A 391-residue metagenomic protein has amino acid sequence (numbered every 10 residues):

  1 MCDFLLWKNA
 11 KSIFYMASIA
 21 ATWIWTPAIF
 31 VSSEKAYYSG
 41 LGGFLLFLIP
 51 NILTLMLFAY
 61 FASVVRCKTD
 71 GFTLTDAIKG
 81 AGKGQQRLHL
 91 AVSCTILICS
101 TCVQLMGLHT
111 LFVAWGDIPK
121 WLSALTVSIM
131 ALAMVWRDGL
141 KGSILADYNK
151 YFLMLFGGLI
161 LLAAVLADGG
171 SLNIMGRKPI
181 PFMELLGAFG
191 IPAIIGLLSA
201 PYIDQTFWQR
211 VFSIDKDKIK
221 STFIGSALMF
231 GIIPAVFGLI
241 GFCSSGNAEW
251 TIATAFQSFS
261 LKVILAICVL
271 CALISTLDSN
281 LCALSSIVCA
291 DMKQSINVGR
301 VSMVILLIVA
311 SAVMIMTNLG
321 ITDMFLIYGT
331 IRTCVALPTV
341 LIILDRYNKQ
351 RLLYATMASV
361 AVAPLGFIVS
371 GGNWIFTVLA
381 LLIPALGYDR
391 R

Functional and structural regions predicted by a protein language model:
L5-D70, I195, F207, F212-G246 (+1 more regions): Membrane-interface helix-loop-helix modules in multi-pass membrane proteins
K11-A20, L53, K83-I96, L125-V127 (+3 more regions): Select transmembrane alpha-helical segments in multipass membrane proteins
L45-V135, A193-L197, V269-S279, I296-V298: Helix-loop-helix module between adjacent transmembrane segments
G71-K79, D138-Y148, Y202-I232, E249-I252 (+1 more regions): Hydrophobic, small-residue-rich membrane helices and short re-entrant helix-turn-helix hairpins that build
G84-R87, I98, S286-L319, D323 (+1 more regions): Loop-to-transmembrane helix boundary motifs in multi-pass membrane proteins
V92-C102, L153-A164, A193-P201, K218-G246 (+3 more regions): Selective recognition of specific alpha-helical transmembrane segments in multi-pass small-molecule
T101-L105, H109-L122, T126, M130-A131 (+5 more regions): Hydrophobic alpha-helical segments and their helix-loop junctions in multi-pass secondary transporters
L353-R391: A generic transmembrane alpha-helix motif of multi-pass inner-membrane proteins
